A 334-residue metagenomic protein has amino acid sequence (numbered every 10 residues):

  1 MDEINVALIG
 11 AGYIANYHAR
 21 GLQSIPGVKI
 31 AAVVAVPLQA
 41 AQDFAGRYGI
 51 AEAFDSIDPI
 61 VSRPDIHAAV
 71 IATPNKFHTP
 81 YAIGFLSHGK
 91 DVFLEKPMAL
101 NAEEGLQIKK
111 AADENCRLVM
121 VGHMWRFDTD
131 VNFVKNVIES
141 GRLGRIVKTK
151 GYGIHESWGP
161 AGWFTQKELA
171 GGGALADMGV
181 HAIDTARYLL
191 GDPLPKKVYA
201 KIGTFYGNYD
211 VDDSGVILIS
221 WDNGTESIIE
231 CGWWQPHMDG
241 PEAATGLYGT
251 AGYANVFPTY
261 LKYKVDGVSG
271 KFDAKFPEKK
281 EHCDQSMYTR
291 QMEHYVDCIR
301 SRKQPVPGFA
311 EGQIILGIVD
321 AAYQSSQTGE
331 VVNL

Functional and structural regions predicted by a protein language model:
M1-E3, A68-I71, E114, H294-L334: C-terminal helix-rich "cap/oligomerization" subdomain common to oxidoreductases
M1-Y48: N-terminal Rossmann-like dinucleotide-binding module
G27, G49, D65, R142-R145 (+1 more regions): Glycine-centered tight turns that cap/initiate beta-strands
V36, K280-M292: Active-site loop of classical SDR/Rossmann-like NAD(P)-dependent oxidoreductases, centered on the catalytic Tyr-X3-Lys
I50-I57: Conserved SAM-binding strand-loop segment of SAM-dependent methyltransferases
R63, H67-N75, T79-R126, G141: Beta-strand-loop-alpha-helix segment that lines the small-molecule cofactor/substrate pocket of alpha/beta enzymes
L118, W125-Y209, Q235, G329: Predominantly a Rossmann-like dinucleotide-binding segment in NAD(P)-dependent oxidoreductases
D184-Y260, T289-K303: Contiguous beta-strand/loop segments that form the cofactor/metal-binding neighborhood of enzyme cores
